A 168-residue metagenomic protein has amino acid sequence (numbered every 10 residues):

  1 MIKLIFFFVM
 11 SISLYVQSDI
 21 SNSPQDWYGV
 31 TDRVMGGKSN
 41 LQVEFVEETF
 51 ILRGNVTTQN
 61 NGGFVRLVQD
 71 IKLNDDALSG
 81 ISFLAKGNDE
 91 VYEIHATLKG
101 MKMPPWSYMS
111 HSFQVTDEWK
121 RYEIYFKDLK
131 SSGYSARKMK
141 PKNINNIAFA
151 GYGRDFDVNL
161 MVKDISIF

Functional and structural regions predicted by a protein language model:
M1-I5: Positively charged n-region of N-terminal signal peptides that target proteins for export
F6-V16: Hydrophobic h-region of N-terminal signal peptides that target proteins for export in Gram-negative bacteria
L14-F168: Beta-rich carbohydrate-recognition modules and glycan-binding surfaces
